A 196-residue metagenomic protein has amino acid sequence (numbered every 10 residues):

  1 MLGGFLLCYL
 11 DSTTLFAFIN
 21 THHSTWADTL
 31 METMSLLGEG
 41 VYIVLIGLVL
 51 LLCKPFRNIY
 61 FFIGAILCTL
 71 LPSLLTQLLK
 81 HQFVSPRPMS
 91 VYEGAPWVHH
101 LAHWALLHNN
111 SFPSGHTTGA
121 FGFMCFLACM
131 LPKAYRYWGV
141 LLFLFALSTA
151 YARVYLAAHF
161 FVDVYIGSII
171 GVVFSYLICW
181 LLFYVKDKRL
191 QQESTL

Functional and structural regions predicted by a protein language model:
M1, A65-S73, S168, V172: Alpha-helical transmembrane spans of integral membrane proteins, capturing the lipid-embedded, hydrophobic core of TM
M1-I46, K80-L106: N-terminal transmembrane-helix/juxtamembrane module of multi-pass inner/ER membrane proteins
G3-L6, L70-Q77, L144-A157: Aromatic-anchored segments of alpha-helical transmembrane domains
C8-D11, C53-P55, F83-V84, Y92 (+2 more regions): Short helix-capping/hinge motifs at transmembrane helix termini and TM-loop junctions
W26-A27, F56-F61, K133-W138: Membrane-helix interface segments
L36-K54, H116-A120: Hydrophobic alpha-helical transmembrane segments
G47-L78: Interfacial segments of alpha-helical transmembrane regions
V98-L196: Membrane-embedded catalytic cores of phosphoryl/pyrophosphoryl-handling enzymes
